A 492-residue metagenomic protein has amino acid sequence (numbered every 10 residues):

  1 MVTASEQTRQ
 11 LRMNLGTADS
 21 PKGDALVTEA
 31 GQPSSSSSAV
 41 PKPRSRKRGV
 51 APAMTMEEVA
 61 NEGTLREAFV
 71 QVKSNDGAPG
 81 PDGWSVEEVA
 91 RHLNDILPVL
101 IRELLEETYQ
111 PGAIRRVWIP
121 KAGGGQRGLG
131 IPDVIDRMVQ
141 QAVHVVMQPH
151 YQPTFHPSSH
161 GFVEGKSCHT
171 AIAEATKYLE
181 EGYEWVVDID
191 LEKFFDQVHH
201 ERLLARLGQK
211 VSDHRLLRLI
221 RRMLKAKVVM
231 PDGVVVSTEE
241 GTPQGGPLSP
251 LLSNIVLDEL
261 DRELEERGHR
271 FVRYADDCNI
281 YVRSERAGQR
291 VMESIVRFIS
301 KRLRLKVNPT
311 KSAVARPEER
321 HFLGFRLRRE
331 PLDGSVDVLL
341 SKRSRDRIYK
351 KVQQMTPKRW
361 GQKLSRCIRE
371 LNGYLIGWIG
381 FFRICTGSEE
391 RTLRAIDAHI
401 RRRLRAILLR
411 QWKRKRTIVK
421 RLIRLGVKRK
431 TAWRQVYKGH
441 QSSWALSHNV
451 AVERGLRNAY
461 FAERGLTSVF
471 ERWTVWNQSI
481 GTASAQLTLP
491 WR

Functional and structural regions predicted by a protein language model:
M1-N94: Non-catalytic, polymerase-adjacent accessory regions of viral genome-replication enzymes
K47-G49, N75-D82, A122, H150-F155 (+7 more regions): Short acidic (Asp/Glu) and glycine-rich catalytic loops that position anionic groups and cofactors
A60-G63, G112-R115, A122, L224 (+3 more regions): Core structural elements
I96, E103-W118, A122-G123, V146 (+1 more regions): Conserved polymerase palm-domain catalytic core
V134-H144, T176: Duplex nucleic acid-engaging cores and interfaces of nucleic-acid transaction enzymes
K225, R302-G377: A conserved non-catalytic segment of reverse transcriptases and RNA-directed RNA polymerases corresponding to the late
C367-K415, V419-G426: Non-catalytic, peripheral interaction segments enriched in hydrophobic/basic residues
H399-R401, L408-R492: Extended C-terminal regions of large enzymes
